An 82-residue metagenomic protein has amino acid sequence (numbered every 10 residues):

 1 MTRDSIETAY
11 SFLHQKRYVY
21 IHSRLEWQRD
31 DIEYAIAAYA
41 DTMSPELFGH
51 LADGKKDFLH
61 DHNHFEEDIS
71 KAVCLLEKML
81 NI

Functional and structural regions predicted by a protein language model:
M1-W27: Short terminal alpha-helical segments
D4, R17-V19, D30, Y34 (+2 more regions): Residue-level marker of intrinsically disordered, low-complexity segments enriched for small/polar residues
T8, F12, D31, A35-A38 (+2 more regions): Charged, amphipathic alpha-helical oligomerization/scaffolding segments
T8, G54-I82: Amphipathic alpha-helical binding modules
R17, I21, A40-S44, H62 (+2 more regions): A structural signal for well-ordered alpha-helices, especially hydrophobic packing surfaces of coiled-coils
L25-E66: Acidic, low-complexity, intrinsically disordered interaction modules
